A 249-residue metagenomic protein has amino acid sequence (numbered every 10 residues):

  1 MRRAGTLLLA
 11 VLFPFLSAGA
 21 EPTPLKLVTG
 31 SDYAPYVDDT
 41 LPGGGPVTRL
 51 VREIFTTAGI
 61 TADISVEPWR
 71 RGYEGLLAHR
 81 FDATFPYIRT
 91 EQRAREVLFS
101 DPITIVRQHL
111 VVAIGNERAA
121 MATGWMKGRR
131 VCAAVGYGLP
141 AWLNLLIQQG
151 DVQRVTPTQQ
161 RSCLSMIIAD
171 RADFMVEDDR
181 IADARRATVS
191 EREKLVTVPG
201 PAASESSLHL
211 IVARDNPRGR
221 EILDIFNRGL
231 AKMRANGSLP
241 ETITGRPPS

Functional and structural regions predicted by a protein language model:
E21-I88, R95, T156, G245-R246: Extracytoplasmic small-molecule ligand-binding "clamshell" domains of the periplasmic binding protein/Venus flytrap
T23-V37, A122-L139, A231: Short loop->beta-strand "edge-of-pocket" segments that line small-molecule binding or catalytic clefts across diverse
G30, L98-V111, G124-K127, P199-S207: Short Pro/Gly-enriched coil loops immediately N-terminal to beta-strands
P46, L50, W125, D178 (+2 more regions): Short amphipathic alpha-helical coupling segments at ligand-binding clamshell hinges and other catalytic/signaling
R49-I60, D101, T123-K127, G136-T158 (+2 more regions): Ligand-binding cleft/hinge of the Venus flytrap
E74, P86-R95, D173-K194, G200-S204: A ligand-binding cleft/hinge motif common to bilobed small-molecule-binding domains
H109-A120, E205-E221: A bilobed periplasmic-binding-protein/Venus flytrap-type ligand-binding module shared by bacterial periplasmic
V112-V131, L145: Flexible hinge/capping segments at coil-to-helix
